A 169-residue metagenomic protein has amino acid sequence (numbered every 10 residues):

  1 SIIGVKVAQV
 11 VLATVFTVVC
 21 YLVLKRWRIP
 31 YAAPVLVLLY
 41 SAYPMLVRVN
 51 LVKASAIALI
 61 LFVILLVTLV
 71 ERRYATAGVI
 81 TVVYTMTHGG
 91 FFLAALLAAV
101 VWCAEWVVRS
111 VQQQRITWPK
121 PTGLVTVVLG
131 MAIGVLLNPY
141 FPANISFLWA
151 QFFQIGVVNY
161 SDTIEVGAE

Functional and structural regions predicted by a protein language model:
S1-V18: Loop-to-helix entry region of an early transmembrane alpha helix in multi-pass inner-membrane enzymes
K6-V7, V11, A33-L38, I57-I60 (+3 more regions): Hydrophobic alpha-helical transmembrane segments
T17-Y21, F62, L66, V101: Alpha-helical transmembrane segments of polytopic integral membrane proteins, especially the permease/helical cores
C20-P44: Transmembrane-helix signature of polytopic, membrane-embedded enzymes that assemble or transfer cell-envelope glycans
L46-R48, L69, V83-F91, L136-N138: Transmembrane helix irregularities
V49-S55: Short acidic/glycine- and proline-prone juxtamembrane loop motifs at membrane-interface regions of multi-pass membrane
F62-T76: Membrane-interface transmembrane helices that cradle and orient dolichyl/undecaprenyl
F92-E169: Transmembrane catalytic cores of multi-pass membrane glycosyltransferases and polysaccharide-assembly enzymes
